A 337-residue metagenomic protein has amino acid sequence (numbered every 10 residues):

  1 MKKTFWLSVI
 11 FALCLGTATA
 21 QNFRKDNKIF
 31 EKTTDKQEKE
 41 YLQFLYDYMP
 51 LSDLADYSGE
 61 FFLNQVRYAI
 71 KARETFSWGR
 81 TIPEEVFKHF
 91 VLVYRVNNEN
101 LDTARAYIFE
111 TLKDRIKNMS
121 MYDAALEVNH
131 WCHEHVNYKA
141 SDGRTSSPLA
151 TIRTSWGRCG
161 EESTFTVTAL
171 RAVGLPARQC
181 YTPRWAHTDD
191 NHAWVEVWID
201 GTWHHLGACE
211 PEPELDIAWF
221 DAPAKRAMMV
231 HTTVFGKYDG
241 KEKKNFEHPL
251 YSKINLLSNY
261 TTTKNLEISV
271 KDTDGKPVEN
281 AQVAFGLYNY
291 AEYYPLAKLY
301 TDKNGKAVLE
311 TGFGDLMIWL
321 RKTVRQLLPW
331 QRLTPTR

Functional and structural regions predicted by a protein language model:
M1-F23: Bacterial Sec-dependent N-terminal signal peptides
L7, N191, T262-K264: Residues at beta-strand starts and edge strands
L15, T188-D190, L206, E279 (+1 more regions): Generic domain-boundary/flexible-linker signal
A20-A125, A172, I199-H204, D216 (+1 more regions): N-terminal accessory/pre-domain segments preceding catalytic cores
D114-M119, A124-H130, S141-L149, T154-N245: Hydrophobic/aromatic-rich core segments of domains that either
H135-K139: A short secondary-structure junction motif
